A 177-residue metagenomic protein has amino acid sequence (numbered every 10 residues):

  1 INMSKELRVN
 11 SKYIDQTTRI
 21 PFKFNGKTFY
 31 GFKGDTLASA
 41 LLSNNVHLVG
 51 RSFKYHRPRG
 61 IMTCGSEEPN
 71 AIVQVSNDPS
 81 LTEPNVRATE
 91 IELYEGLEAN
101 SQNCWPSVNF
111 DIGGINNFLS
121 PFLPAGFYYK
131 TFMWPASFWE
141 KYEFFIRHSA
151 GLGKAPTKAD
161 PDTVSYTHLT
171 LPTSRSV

Functional and structural regions predicted by a protein language model:
I1-N2, T170: N-terminal amphipathic/basic-hydrophobic helices that include classical n-h-c signal peptides and signal-anchor
M3-L152, A159-Y166: Signature of N-terminal electron-transfer/Fe-S-associated modules in redox systems
T167-T173: Conserved small/polar residues in nucleotide/adenosyl-binding loops
